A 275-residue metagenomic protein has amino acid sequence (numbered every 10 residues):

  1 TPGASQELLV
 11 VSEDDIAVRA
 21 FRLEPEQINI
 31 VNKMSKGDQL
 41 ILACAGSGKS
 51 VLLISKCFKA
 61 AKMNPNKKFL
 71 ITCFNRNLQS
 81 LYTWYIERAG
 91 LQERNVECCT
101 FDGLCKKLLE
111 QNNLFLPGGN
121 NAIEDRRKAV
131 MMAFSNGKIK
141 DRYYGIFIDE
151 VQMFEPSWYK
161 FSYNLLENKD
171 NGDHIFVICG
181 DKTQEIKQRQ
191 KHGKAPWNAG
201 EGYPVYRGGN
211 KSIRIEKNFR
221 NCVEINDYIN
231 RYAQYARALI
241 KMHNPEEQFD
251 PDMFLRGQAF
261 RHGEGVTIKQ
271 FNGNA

Functional and structural regions predicted by a protein language model:
T1-N29, K33: Pre-P-loop entry segment of helicase/translocase ATPase cores
V10-E13, K68, G137, I213: Generic detection of intrinsically disordered/low-complexity segments and helix-coil linkers/edges
V11, A133-I139, N244-F254: Short flexible/disordered coil segments
A20, E24-N32, K36-N113, G145 (+1 more regions): Conserved helicase motor core of SF1/SF2 NTP-dependent helicases
N112-M132: Short glycine-rich substrate-engagement loop in P-loop NTPases that contacts/grips substrate
V130-G145, E167-N171: Short basic/glycine-enriched coil/helix segment immediately N-terminal to the Walker B
